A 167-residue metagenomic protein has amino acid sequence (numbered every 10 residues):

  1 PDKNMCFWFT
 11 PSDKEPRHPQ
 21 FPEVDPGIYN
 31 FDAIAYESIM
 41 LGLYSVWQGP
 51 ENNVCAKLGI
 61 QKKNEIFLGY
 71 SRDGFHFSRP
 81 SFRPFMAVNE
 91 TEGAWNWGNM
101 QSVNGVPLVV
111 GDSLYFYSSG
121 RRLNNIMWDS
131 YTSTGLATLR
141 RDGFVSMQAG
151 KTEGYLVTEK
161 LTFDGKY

Functional and structural regions predicted by a protein language model:
P1-Y167: Carbohydrate-active catalytic/glycan-binding domains of CAZyme proteins, especially the secreted or lumenal ectodomains
